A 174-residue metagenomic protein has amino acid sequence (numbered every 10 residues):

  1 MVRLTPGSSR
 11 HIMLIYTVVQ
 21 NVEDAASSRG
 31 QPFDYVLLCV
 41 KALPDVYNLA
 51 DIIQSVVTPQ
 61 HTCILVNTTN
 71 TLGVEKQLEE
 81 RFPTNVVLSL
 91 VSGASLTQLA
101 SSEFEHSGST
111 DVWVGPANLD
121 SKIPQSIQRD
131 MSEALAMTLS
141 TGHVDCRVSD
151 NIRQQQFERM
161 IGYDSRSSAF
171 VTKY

Functional and structural regions predicted by a protein language model:
M1-M13: Glycine-rich phosphate-binding loop and adjoining beta1-alpha1-beta2 segment of Rossmann-like nucleotide-binding folds
V2-T5, V22, D51-V57, E79 (+4 more regions): Flavin (primarily FAD) cofactor-binding/catalytic cores of flavoenzymes
H11-E105: Rossmann-like NAD(P)(H) cofactor-binding subdomain of soluble oxidoreductases
T84, S101-Y174: Internal alpha-helical scaffold of NAD(P)-dependent oxidoreductase catalytic cores
